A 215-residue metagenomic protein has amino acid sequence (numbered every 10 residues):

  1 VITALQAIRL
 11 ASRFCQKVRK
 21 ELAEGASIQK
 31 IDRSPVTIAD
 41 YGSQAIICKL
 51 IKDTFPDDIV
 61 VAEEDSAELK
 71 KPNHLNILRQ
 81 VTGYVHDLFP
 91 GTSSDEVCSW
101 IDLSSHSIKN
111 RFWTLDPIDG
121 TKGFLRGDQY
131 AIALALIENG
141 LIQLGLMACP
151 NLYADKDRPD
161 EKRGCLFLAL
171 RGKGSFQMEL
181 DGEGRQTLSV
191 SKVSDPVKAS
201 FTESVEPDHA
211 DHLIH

Functional and structural regions predicted by a protein language model:
V1-I118, L152-Y153, L180, S200 (+1 more regions): N-terminal subdomain of lithium-sensitive/metallo-dependent phosphomonoesterases centered on the IMPase/IPPase/PAP
S34, K122-G123, Q186: Flexible, active-site-adjacent loop/turn segments at secondary-structure boundaries
S43, R126-Q129, E161: Short, glycine/acidic-rich beta->alpha junctions
D65, G123-R126, A148: Short, flexible micro-motifs
K71-H74, L125-G127, D157: Short, conserved acidic/polar surface loops in the N-terminal third of protein domains
F112-I137: Glycine-rich active-site/cofactor-binding loop and its immediate structural neighborhood
A131-H215: Acidic beta-strand-loop-alpha-helix segment within the catalytic core of divalent metal-dependent phosphate-processing
